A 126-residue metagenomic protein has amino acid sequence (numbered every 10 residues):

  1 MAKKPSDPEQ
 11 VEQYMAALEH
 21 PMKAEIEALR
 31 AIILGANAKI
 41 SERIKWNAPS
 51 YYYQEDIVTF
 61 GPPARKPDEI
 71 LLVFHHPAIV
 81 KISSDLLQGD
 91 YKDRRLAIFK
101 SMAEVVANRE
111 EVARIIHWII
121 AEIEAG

Functional and structural regions predicted by a protein language model:
M1-G126: Charge-dense, helix-prone N-terminal extensions
